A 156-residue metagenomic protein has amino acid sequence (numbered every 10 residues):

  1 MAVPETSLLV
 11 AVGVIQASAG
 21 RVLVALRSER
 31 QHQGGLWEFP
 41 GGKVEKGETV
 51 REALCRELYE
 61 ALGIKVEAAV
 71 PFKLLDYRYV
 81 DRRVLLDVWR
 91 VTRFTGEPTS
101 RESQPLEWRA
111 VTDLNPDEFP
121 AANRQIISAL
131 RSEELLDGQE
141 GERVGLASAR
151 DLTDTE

Functional and structural regions predicted by a protein language model:
M1-V22, K43, L74: Conserved N-terminal beta-strand and adjoining loop/helix that marks the start of the Nudix/MutT-like hydrolase domain
L9-A11, G20, V84-D87, Q104: Change "...and in nucleic-acid phosphodiester-cleaving endonucleases..." to "...and in nucleic-acid processing enzymes
A17, K65, L75-P98, E107 (+1 more regions): Active-site-adjacent beta-strand/loop module that shapes the phosphate/pyrophosphate-binding cleft
R21-A61: Conserved Nudix-box catalytic region and its N-terminal flanking loop in Nudix hydrolases and closely related
A61-A68: Short secondary-structure junctions
R90, T99-E133: NUDIX/MutT-family hydrolases
L146-A147: Intrinsic, low-complexity polybasic segments
R150-T153: Short, intrinsically disordered C-terminal tails of secreted or membrane-associated proteins
